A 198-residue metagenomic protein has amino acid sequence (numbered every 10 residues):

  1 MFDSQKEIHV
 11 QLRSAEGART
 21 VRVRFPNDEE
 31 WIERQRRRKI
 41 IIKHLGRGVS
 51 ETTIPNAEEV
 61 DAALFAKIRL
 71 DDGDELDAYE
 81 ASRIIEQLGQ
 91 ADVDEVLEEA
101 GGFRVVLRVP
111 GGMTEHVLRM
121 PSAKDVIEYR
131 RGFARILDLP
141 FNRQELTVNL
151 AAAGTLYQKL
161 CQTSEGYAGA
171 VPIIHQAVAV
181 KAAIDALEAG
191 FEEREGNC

Functional and structural regions predicted by a protein language model:
F2-E7, A15-R22, P26-C198: Short, surface-exposed, charged amphipathic helix/loop patches that serve as local interaction elements
